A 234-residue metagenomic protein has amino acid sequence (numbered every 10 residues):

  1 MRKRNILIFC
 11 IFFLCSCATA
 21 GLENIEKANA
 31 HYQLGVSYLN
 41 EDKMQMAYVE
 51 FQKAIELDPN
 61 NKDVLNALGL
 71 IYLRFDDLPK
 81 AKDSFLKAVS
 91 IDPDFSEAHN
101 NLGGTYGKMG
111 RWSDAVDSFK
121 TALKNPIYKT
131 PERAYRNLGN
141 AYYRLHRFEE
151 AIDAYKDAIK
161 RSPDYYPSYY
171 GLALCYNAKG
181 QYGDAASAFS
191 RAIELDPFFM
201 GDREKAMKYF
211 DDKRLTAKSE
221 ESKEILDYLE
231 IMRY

Functional and structural regions predicted by a protein language model:
C17, A186, A192-Y234: Terminal, low-structured helical/coil segments at or just beyond the last alpha-helical repeat
E23, L57, I91, N125-I127 (+2 more regions): Structural marker of alpha-solenoid helical repeat scaffolds
K27, N61, F95, K129-P131 (+2 more regions): Residue-level recognition of tetratricopeptide repeat
Q33, A67-L70, N101, N137 (+2 more regions): Canonical tetratricopeptide repeat
N40-E41, R74-F75, K108-M109, R144 (+2 more regions): Register position in tetratricopeptide repeats
